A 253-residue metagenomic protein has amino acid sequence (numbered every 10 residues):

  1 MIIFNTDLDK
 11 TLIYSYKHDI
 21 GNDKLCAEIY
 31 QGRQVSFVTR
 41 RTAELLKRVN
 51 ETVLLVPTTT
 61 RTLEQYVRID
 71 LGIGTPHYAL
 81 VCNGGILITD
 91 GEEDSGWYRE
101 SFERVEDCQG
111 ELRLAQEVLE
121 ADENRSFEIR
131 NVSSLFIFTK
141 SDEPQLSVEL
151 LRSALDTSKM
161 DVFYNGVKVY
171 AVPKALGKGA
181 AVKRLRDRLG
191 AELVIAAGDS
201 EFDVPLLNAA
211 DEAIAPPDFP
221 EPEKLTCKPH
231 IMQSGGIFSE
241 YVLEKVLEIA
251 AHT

Functional and structural regions predicted by a protein language model:
M1-F4, L8-P57: Active-site neighborhood of HAD-like aspartate-dependent phosphohydrolases
I3, L54-L55, Y78, L193 (+1 more regions): Proline-centered loop/turn at the N-terminus of a beta-strand
S15-K17, Y66-I69, D90-G91, P205-L206 (+1 more regions): Short glycine-/acidic-enriched loop or helix-start segments at secondary-structure transitions that form or flank
I20-K24, I73-T75, A213: Glycine-rich, phosphate-binding/catalytic loops in enzymes
F37-E120: Active-site phosphate-binding/coordination module
Y66, P144-S147, E221-K224: Short, charged/polar "capping" segments at the starts of alpha-helices and the immediately preceding loops
N83-L176: Acidic beta-strand-loop-alpha-helix segment within the catalytic core of divalent metal-dependent phosphate-processing
V172, G179-T253: Mg2+-dependent phosphoryl-transfer enzymes with acidic/Ser/Thr/Gly-rich catalytic loops
